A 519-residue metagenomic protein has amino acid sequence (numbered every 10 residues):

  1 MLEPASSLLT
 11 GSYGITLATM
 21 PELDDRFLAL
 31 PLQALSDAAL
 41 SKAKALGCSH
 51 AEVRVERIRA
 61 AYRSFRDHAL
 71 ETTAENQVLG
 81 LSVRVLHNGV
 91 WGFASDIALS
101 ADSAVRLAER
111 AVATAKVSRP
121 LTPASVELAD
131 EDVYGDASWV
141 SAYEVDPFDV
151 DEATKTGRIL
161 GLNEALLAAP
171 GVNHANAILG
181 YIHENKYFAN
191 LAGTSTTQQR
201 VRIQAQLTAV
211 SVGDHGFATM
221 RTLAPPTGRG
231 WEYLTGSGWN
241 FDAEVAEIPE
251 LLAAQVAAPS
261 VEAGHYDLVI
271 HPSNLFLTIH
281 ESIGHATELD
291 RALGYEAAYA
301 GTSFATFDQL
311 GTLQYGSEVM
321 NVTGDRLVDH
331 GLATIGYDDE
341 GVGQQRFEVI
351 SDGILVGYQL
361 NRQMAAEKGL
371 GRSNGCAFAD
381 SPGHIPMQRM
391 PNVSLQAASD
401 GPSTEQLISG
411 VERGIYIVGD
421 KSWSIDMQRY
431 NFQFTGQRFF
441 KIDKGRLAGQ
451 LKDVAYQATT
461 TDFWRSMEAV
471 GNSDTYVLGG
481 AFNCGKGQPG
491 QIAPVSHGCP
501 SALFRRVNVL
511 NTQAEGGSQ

Functional and structural regions predicted by a protein language model:
P4: Cationic, low-complexity basic patches in intrinsically disordered or flexible, solvent-exposed regions
G14-S36, L46-Y62, R106-Q198, E232-S273 (+2 more regions): Acidic low-complexity segments
S41-A43, L70-T73, D149-A153, L162-A169 (+11 more regions): A generic local secondary-structure boundary/capping motif
A61-K116: N-terminal alpha-helical targeting/anchoring segments
Y62-H68, S138, E184-R202, F217-A224 (+7 more regions): Short acidic, glycine/serine/threonine-rich loops at helix termini
A74-H87, T196-G228, V349-S351, G436-K444: Short beta-strand elements
T194-A305: Internal metal/ion-chelating core segments
A297-Q519: Dual-mode signal for accessory low-complexity, basic/Gly-rich regions
